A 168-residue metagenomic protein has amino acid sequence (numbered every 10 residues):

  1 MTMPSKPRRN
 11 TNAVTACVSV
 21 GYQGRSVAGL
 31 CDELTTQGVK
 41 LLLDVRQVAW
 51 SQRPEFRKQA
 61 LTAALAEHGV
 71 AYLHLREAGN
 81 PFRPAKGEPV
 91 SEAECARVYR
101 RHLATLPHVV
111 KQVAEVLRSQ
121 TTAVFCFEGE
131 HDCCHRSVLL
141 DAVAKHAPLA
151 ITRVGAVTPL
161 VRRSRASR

Functional and structural regions predicted by a protein language model:
T2-R168: Residues lining hydrophobic/aromatic ligand-binding pockets adjacent to catalytic sites
